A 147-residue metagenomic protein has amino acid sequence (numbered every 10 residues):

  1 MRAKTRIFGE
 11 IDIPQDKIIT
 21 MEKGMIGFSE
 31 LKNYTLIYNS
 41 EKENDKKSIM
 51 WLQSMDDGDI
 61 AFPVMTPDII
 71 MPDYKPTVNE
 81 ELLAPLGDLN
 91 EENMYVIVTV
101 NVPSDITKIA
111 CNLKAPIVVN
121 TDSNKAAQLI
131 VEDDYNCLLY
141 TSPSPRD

Functional and structural regions predicted by a protein language model:
M1-D73, P85-Q128, D134-L139: A cross-family signal for N-terminal binding/gating loops and helix N-caps that shape access to the active site
Y74-E81: Short beta-strand-centered segments at strand-helix junctions
Y140-D147: Conserved small/polar residues in nucleotide/adenosyl-binding loops
